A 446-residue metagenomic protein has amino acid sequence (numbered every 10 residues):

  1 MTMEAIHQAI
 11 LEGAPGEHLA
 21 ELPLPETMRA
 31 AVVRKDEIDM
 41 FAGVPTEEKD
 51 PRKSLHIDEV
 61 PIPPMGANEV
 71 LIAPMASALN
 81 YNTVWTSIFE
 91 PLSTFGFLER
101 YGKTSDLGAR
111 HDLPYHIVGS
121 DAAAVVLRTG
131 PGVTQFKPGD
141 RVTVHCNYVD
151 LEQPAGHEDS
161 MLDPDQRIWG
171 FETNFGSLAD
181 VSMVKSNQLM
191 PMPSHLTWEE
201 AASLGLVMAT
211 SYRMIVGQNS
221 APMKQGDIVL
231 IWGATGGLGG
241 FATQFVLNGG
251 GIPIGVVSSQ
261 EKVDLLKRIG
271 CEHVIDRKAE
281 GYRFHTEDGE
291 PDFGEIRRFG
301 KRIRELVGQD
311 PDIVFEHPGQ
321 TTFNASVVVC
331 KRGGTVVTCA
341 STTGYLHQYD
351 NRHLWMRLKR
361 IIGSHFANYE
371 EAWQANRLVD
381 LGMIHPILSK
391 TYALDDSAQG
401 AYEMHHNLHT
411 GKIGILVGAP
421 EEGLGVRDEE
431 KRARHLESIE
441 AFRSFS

Functional and structural regions predicted by a protein language model:
T2-E26, N324, Y369-S446: C-terminal hydrophobic helical "lid"/dimerization subdomain of Rossmann-like NAD(P)H-dependent oxidoreductases
I6-P23, I38-A76, Y115-I117, G132-V133: A short N-terminal beta-strand-loop micro-motif at the entrance of redox/enzyme domains
P61-A78, P91-A155, P193: Glycine-rich beta-strand-centered segment in the early N-terminal region that forms part of a ligand/cofactor-binding
L107-L113, S120, Y148-G233: NAD(P)H dinucleotide-binding glycine-rich loop of Rossmann-like/cofactor-binding domains, especially the beta1-alpha1
T210, G237-L238, T321-T322: Hydrophobic/small residue at the entry helix of a nucleotide-binding pocket
K224, C330-K331: Helix-to-beta-strand junctions that scaffold the AdoMet/dcAdoMet cofactor pocket in Class I SAM-dependent enzymes
I231, L247-T321: Adenosine-nucleotide cofactor-binding segment
S341-R357: Rossmann-fold NAD(P)-binding glycine/threonine-rich loop
